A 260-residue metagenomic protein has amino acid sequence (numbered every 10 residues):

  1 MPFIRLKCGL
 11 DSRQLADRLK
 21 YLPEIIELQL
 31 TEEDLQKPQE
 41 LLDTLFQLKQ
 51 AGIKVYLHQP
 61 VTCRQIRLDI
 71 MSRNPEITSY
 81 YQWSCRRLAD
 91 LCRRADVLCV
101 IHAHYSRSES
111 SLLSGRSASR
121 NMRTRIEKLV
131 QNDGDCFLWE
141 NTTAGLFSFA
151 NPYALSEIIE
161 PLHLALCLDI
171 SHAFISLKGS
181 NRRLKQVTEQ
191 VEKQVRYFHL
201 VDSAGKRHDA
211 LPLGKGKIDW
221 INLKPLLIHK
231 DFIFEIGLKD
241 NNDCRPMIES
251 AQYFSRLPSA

Functional and structural regions predicted by a protein language model:
M1-R87, A165, S259-A260: N-terminal pre-domain/capping segments
P2-C8, E24-L28, V55-Q59, C99-I101 (+4 more regions): Hydrophobic faces of well-ordered beta-strands that scaffold small-molecule active sites in alpha/beta enzyme cores
K7-A16, Q29-D43, Q65-D69, R107-L112 (+4 more regions): Acidic-and-aromatic substrate-binding clefts and catalytic sites of carbohydrate-active enzymes
L15-L19, R86-R93, P161-L168, F174-A260: Histidine-acidic metal/acid-base catalytic patches
L35-V55, W83-A95, P152-E157, N181-K193: Short amphipathic alpha-helices and their capping/turn segments at secondary-structure boundaries
L42-L45, T78, G115-R123, A150-S156 (+2 more regions): Charged helix-capping and loop-helix junction motifs
Q47-P60, R64, M122-N132, E160-P161 (+1 more regions): Alpha-helix-loop-beta-strand connector modules within alpha/beta enzyme cores
L68-L166: Active-site acidic/histidine proton-transfer and metal-coordination neighborhood in alpha/beta enzyme cores
